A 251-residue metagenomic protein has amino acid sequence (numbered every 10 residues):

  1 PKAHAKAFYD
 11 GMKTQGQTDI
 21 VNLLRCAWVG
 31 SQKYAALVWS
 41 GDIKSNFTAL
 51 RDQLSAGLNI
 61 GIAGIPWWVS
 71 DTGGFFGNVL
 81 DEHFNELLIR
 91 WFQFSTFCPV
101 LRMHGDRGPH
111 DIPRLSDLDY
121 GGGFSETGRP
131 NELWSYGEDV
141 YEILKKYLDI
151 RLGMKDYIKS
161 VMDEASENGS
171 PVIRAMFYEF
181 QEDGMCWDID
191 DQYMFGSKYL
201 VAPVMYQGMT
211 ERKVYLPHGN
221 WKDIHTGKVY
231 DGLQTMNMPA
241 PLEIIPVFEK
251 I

Functional and structural regions predicted by a protein language model:
P1-K250: Catalytic-domain carbohydrate-binding cleft regions of carbohydrate-active enzymes
